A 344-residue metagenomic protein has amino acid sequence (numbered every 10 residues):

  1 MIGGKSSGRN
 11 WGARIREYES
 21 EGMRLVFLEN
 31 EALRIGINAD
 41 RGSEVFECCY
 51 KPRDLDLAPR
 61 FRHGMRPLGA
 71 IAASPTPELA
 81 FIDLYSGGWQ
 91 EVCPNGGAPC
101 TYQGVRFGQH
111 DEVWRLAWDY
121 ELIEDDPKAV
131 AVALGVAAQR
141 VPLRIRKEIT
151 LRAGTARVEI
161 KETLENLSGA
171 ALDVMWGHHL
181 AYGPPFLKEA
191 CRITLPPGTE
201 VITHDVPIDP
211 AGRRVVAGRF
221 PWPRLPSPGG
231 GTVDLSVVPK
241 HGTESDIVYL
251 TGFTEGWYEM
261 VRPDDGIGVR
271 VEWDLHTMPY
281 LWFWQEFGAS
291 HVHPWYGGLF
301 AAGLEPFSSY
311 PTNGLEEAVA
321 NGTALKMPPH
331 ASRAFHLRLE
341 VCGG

Functional and structural regions predicted by a protein language model:
M1-E159, A170-D173, G177-G344: Surface-exposed acidic/polar loop and edge beta-strand patches at domain peripheries
